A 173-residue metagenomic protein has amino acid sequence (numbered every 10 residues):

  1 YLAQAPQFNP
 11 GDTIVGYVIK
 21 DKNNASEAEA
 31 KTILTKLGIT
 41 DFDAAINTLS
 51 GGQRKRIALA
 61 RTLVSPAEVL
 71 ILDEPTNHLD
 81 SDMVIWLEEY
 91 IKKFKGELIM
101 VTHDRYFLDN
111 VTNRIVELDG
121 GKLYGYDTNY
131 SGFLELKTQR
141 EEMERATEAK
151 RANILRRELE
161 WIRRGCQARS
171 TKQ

Functional and structural regions predicted by a protein language model:
Y1-E148, Q173: ABC ATP-binding cassette signature C-motif
L98, C166-R169: Leucine-rich amphipathic alpha-helices with coiled-coil/heptad-repeat character
A149-G165: Short cytosolic helices in intracellular loops of multi-pass membrane proteins
W161, S170-K172: Interdomain "pre-motor" coupling segment immediately N-terminal to P-loop NTPase/helicase cores
